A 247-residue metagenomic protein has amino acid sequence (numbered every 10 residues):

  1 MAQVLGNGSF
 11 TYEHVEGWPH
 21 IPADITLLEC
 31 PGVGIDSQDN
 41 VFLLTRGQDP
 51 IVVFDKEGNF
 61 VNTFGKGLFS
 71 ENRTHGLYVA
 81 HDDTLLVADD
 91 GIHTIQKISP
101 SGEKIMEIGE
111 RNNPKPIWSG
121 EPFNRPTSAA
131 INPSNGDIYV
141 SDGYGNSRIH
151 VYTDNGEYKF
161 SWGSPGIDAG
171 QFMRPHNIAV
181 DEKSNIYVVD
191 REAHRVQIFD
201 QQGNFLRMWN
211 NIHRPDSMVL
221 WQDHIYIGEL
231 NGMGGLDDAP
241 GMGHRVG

Functional and structural regions predicted by a protein language model:
M1-G247: Sequence-structural signature of mature extracellular/luminal beta-sheet repeat domains, prominently beta-propellers
